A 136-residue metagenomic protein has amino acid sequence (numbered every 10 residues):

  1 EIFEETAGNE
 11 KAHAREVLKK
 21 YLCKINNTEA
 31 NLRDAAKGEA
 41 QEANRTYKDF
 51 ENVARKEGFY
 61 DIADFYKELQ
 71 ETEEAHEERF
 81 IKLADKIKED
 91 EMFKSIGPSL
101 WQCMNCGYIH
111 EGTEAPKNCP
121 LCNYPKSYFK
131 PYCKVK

Functional and structural regions predicted by a protein language model:
E1-K136: Non-heme di-metal
